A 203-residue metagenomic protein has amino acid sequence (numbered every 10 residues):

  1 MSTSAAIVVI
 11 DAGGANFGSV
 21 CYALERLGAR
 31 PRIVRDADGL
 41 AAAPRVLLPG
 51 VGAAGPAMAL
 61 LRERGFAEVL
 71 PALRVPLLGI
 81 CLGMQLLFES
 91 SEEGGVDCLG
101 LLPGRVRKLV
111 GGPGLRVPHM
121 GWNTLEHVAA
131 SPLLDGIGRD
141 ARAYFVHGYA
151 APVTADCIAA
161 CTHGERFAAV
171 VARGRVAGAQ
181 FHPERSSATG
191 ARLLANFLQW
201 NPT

Functional and structural regions predicted by a protein language model:
M1-V8, R26-G28, Q199-T203: Short, low-complexity, intrinsically disordered N-terminal peptides in bacterial proteins
I7-A29, P183-S186: N-terminal beta1-alpha1 ligand-phosphate binding loop
G14, G50-A53: Short glycine-/small-residue-rich Rossmann-like dinucleotide-binding loops
R32-A42: Short acidic low-complexity segments
G39-L40, V69, V170: Structural alpha-helical scaffold elements that stabilize or flank donor/cofactor-binding regions in carbohydrate
L40-G50: Short acidic/histidine-rich motifs immediately flanking catalytic phosphotransfer sites in two-component signaling
G52-M120: Cysteine-nucleophile active-site neighborhood
A72, R105-T203: Amide-donor transfer/coupling interface in amidating biosynthetic enzymes
